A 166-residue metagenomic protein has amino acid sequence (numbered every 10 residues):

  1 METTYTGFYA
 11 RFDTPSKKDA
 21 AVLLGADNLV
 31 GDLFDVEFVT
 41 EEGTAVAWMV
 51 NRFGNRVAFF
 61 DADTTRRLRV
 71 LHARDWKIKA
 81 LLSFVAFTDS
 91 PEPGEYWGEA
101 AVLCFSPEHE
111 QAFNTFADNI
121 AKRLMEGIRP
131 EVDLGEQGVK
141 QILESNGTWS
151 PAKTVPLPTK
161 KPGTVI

Functional and structural regions predicted by a protein language model:
M1-T159: Conserved active-site motif detector
P162-I166: Conserved pre-motif I regulatory segment
